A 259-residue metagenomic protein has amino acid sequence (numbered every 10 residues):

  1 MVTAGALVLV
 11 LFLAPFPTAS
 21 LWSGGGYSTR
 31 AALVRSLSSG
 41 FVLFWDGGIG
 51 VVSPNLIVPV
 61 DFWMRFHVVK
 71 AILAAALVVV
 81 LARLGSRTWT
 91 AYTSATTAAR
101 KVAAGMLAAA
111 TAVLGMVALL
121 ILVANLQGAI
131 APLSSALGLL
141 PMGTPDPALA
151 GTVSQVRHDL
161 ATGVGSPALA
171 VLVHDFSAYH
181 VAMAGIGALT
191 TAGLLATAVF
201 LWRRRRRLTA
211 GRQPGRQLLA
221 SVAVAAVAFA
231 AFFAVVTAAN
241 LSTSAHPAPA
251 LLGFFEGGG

Functional and structural regions predicted by a protein language model:
M1-L9, W22-G25, A99-G115, P214-A226: Alpha-helical transmembrane segments and their helix-start/interface "positive-inside/aromatic belt" motifs in integral
V2-G24, V79-T88, L114, A118-L119: Polytopic transmembrane helical bundles with strong interfacial aromatic enrichment
G5-V8, A108-A124, V153-R157, A228-F232: Alpha-helical transmembrane segments of multi-pass integral membrane proteins
A14-F62, F66, I130-D175, S242-G259: Long, glycine/tryptophan/cysteine-rich extracytoplasmic
F16, S20, V79-M106, L122-P132 (+2 more regions): Cytoplasmic membrane-interface segments at the C-terminal ends of transmembrane helices
V42-A103: N-terminal extramembrane/targeting module of integral membrane proteins
M64-V79, A108-V113, D175-V199: Transmembrane alpha-helical segments and their cytosolic interface motifs in multi-pass membrane proteins
Q217-G259: A cross-kingdom marker for long, charged
